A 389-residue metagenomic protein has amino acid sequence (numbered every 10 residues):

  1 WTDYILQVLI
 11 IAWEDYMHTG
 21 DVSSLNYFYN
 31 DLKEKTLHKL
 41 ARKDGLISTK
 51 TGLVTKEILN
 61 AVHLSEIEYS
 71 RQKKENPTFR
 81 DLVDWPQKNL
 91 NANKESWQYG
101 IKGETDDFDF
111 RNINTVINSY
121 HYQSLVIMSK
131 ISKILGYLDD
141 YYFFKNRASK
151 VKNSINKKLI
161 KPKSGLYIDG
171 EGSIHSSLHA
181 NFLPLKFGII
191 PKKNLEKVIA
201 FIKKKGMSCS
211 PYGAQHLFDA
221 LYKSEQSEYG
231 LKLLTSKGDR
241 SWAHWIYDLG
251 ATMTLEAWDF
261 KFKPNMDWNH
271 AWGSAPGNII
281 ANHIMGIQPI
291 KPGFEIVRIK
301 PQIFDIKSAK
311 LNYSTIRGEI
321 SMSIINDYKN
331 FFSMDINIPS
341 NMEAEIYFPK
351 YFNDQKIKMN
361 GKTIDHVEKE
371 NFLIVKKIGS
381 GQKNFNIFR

Functional and structural regions predicted by a protein language model:
Y4-I10, G20, S24, I117-Y120 (+3 more regions): Structural signature of alpha-solenoid helical repeat junctions
Y4-L9, D15, I47, H63-K73 (+4 more regions): C-terminal capping/lid segments that line or modulate ligand- or cofactor-binding pockets
L6-L9, W13-Y16, N26-L40, Y122 (+4 more regions): Hydrophobic core segments within long, regular secondary-structure runs in both alpha- and beta-rich folds
H18-I117, L135-N181, G293-F294: Active-site acid/base region of carbohydrate-active enzymes
K145-N146, N153, L231-R389: Non-catalytic C-terminal accessory modules of carbohydrate-active enzymes
